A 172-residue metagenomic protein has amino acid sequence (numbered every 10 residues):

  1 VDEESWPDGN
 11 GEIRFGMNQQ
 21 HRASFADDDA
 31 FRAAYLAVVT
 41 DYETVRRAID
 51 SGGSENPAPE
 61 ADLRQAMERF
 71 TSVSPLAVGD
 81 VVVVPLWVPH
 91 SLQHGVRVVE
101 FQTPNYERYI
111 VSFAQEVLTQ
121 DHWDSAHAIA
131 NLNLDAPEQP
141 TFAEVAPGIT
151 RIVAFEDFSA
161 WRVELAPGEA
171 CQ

Functional and structural regions predicted by a protein language model:
V1-V78, Q93-Q172: Active-site region of the double-stranded beta-helix
W87-L92: Short, charged beta-turn/beta-strand-edge "cap" motif at the junction between a beta-strand and an adjacent loop
